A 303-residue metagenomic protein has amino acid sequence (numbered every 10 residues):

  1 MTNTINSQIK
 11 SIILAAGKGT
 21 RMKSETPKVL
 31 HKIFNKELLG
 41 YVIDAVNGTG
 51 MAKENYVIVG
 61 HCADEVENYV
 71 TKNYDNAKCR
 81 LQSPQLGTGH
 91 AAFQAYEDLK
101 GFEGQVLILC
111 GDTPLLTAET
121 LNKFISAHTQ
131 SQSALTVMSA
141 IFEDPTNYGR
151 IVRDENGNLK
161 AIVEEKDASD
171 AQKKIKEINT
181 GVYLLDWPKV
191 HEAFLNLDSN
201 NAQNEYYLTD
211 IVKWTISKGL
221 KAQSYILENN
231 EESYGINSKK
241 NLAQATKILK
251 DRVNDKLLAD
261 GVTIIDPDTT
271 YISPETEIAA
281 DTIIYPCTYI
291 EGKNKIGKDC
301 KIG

Functional and structural regions predicted by a protein language model:
T2-K10, E37-L109, L115-T120, S126: Conserved N-terminal catalytic core of the sugar/cofactor nucleotidyltransferase
T2-S24: N-terminal nucleotide-binding beta1-loop-alpha1 segment
E25-I43: Short catalytic helix/loop segments, enriched in acidic residues and glycine and frequently bearing histidine
E103, A140-A171: Rossmann-like NAD(P)H-binding beta-loop-alpha module
V106, G111, E119, M138 (+2 more regions): His/Asp/Glu-rich metal-coordinating catalytic cores of metallo-dependent phosphodiesterases/hydrolases acting on
E119-T146: Conserved donor-nucleotide/metal-binding helix-loop-beta segment in metal-dependent transferases, i.e., the alpha-helix
L159-K250, D255: Catalytic-core segments of class I nucleotidyltransferases/pyrophosphorylases that form NMP-activated intermediates
V262-I264, D268-T270, T276-I284, T288 (+2 more regions): A structural motif detector for beta-strand N-caps
